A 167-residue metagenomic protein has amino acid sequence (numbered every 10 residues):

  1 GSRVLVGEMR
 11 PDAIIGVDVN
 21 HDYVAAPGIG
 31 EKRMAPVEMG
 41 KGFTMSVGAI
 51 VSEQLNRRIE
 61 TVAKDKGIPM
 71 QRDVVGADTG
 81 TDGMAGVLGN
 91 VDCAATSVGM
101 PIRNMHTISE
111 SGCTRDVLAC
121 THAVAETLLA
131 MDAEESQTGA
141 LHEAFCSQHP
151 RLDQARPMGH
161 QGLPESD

Functional and structural regions predicted by a protein language model:
G1, C120-T127: Alpha-helical metal-binding/catalytic segments enriched in His/Glu/Asp
G1-G42, E135: Acidic/histidine-rich catalytic neighborhood of metal-dependent amide-processing enzymes
K41-L118, T127-D167: Active-site-adjacent substrate-binding region of metalloamidase/peptidase-like peptide-processing proteins
